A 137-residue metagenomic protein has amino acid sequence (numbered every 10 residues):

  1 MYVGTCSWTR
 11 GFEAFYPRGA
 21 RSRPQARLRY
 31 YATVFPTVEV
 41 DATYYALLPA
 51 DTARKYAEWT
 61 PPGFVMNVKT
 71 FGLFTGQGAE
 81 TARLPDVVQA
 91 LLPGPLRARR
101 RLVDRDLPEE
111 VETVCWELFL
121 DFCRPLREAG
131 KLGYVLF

Functional and structural regions predicted by a protein language model:
M1-L136: Residues lining hydrophobic/aromatic ligand-binding pockets adjacent to catalytic sites
